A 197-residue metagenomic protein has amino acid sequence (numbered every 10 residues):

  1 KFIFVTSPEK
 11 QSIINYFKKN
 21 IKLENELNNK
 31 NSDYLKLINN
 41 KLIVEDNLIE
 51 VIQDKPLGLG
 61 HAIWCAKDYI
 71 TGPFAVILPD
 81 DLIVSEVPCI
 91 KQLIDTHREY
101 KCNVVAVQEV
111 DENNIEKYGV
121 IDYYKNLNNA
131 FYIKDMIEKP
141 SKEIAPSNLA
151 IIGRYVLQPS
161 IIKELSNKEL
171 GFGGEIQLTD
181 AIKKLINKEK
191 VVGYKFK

Functional and structural regions predicted by a protein language model:
K1-F4: A short, N-terminal amphipathic alpha-helix
T6, L78, K125, P140: Residues that line or immediately flank small-molecule/substrate-binding pockets and catalytic motifs
T6-K30: N-terminal FAD cofactor-binding segment of flavoenzymes
P8, S85, V156-L157: A conserved hydrophobic position in a structured secondary element of the catalytic/binding core that shapes
K10, P73-F74, S160, K190: Structural motif
N15, L23-E26, Y34-Y123, S166: Conserved beta-loop-beta/alpha segment of the NTase-like Rossmann-fold superfamily that binds/positions NTPs
I90, I94, R98, L127-K197: Catalytic-core segments of class I nucleotidyltransferases/pyrophosphorylases that form NMP-activated intermediates
